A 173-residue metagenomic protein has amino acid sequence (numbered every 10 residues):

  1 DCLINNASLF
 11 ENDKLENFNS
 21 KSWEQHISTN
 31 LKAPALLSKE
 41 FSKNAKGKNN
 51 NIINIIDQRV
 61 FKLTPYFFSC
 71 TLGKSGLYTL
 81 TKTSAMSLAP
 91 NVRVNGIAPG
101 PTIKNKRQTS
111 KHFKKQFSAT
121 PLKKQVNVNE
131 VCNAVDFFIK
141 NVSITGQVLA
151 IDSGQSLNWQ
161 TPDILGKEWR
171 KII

Functional and structural regions predicted by a protein language model:
D1, N44-Q58, P90-V92, Q147: Active-site loop of short-chain dehydrogenase/reductase
I4, L37-F41, A45, L80-T81 (+1 more regions): Hydrophobic positions on the long internal alpha-helix of Rossmann-like NAD(P)-dependent oxidoreductase domains
N6-E11, G154: Conserved NAD(P)H cofactor-binding loop of Rossmann-fold oxidoreductase domains
K14-L15, S22-E24, Q116: Substrate-binding pocket helix/loop in short-chain dehydrogenase/reductase
N51-G76, T81-A89, P101, Q155: Catalytic loop of short-chain dehydrogenase/reductase
Y78, L88-T102, I144-I151: Conserved Rossmann-fold SDR core element
V128-I151, S156-L157, P162: C-terminal substrate-recognition "lid" of short-chain dehydrogenase/reductases
